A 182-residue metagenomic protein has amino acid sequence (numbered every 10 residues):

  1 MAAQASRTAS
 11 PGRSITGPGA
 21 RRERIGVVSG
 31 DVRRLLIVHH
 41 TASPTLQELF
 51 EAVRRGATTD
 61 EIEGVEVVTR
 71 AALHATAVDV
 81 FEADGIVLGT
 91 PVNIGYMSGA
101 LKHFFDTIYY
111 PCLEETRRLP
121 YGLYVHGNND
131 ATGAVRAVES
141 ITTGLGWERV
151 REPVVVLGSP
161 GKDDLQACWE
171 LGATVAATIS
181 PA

Functional and structural regions predicted by a protein language model:
M1, I15, I25-V28: Short hydrophobic transmembrane-like helices used for membrane targeting/insertion
A2, G30, D60, T76 (+1 more regions): Glycine-rich phosphate/pyrophosphate-binding loop and the adjoining helix
R7-R21: Compositionally biased, low-complexity flexible segments
G30-T58: N-terminal beta1-alpha1 ligand-phosphate binding loop
L49, A100, A134, D164-A167: Residues at alpha-helix caps and immediate loop-helix transition turns in enzyme cores, especially N- and C-cap
F50-G64, T143-E148: Short helix-loop-beta junction
E63-H74: A short beta-strand-loop structural module common to alpha/beta enzyme folds
A72-R149: Helix-loop-strand module that forms the ligand-binding subsite of alpha/beta enzymes
